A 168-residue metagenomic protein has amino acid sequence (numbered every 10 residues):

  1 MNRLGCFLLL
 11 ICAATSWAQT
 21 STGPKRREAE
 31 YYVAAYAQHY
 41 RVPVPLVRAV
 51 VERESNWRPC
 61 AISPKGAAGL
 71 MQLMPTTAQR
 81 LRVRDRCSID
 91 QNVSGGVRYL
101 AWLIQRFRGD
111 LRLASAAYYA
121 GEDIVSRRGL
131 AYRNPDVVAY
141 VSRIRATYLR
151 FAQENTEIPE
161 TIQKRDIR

Functional and structural regions predicted by a protein language model:
N2-L9: Sec-dependent signal peptide recognition, specifically the positively charged N-region followed immediately by
L9-A18: Hydrophobic h-region of N-terminal signal peptides that target proteins for export in Gram-negative bacteria
Q19-R168: Catalytic glycan-binding domains that act on GlcNAc-containing polysaccharides
